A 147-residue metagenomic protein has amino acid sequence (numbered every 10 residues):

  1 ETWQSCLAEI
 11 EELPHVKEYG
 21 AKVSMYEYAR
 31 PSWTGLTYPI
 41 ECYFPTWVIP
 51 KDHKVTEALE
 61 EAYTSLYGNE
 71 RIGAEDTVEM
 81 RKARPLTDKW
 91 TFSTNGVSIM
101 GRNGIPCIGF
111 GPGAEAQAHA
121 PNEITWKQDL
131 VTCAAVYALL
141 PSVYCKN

Functional and structural regions predicted by a protein language model:
E1-L139, V143-N147: Metal-dependent amide/peptide-bond hydrolase catalytic core, centered on the "pita-bread" metallohydrolase fold
